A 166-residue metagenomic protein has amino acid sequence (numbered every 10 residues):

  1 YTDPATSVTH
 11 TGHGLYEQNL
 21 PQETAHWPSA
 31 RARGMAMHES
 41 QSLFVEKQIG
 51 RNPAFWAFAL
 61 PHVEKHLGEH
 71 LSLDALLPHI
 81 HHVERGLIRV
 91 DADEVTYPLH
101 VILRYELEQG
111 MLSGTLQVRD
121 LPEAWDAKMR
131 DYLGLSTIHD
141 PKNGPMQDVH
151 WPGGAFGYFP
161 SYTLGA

Functional and structural regions predicted by a protein language model:
Y1-D3, A25-A32: Conserved binding/catalytic microenvironments
Y1-Q22, E39-L43: Active-site recognition of the HExxH zinc-binding catalytic motif
A5, M35-E39, H100, R104 (+1 more regions): Short alpha-helical patches at coil-to-helix transitions and adjacent helical residues in well-structured domains
L15, S42-E46, L107-G110, G165: Buried hydrophobic packing segments
A30-A36, I88: Divalent-cation-assisted or electrostatically stabilized phosphate/pyrophosphate-binding catalytic cores
M35-I49: An active-site-proximal "capping" alpha-helix that borders the catalytic cofactor pocket
I49-G153: Long, amphipathic alpha-helical stalk/connector segments used for oligomerization, subunit docking, or mechanical
T96, G154-A166: C-terminal substrate/ligand-recognition segments
